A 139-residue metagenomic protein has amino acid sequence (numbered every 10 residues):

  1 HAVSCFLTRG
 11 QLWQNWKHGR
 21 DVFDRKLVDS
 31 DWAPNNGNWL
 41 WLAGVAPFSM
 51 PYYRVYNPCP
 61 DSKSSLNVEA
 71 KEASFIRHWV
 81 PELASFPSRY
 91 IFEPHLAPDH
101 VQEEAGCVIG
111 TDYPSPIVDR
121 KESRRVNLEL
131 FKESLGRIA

Functional and structural regions predicted by a protein language model:
H1-A139: C-terminal catalytic domain of photolyase/cryptochrome flavoproteins, centering on the FAD-binding pocket
